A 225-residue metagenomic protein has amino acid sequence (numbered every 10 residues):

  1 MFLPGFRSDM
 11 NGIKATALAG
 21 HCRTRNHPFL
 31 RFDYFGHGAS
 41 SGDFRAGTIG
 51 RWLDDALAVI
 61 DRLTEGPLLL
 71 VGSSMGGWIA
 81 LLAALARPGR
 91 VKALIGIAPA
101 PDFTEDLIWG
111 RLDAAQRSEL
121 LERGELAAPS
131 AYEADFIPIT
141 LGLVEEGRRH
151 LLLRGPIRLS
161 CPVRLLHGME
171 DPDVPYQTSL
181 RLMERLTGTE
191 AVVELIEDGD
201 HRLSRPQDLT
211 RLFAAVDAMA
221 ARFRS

Functional and structural regions predicted by a protein language model:
M1-G5: Short beta-strand element of the alpha/beta-hydrolase
R7-A19, Q177: The serine-hydrolase catalytic nucleophile loop
A19-S41: Conserved alpha/beta-hydrolase
A46-L63: Alpha/beta-hydrolase active-site loop
L63-S74: Alpha/beta-hydrolase fold nucleophile elbow
L69, R90-I196, D200-S225: The alpha/beta-hydrolase serine catalytic core
S74-G77, P99: Active-site loop->helix "elbow" adjoining a glycine-rich segment at hydrolase catalytic centers
G77-P88, L94: Short glycine-enriched nucleophile-adjacent loop and the immediately C-terminal alpha-helix near the catalytic center
